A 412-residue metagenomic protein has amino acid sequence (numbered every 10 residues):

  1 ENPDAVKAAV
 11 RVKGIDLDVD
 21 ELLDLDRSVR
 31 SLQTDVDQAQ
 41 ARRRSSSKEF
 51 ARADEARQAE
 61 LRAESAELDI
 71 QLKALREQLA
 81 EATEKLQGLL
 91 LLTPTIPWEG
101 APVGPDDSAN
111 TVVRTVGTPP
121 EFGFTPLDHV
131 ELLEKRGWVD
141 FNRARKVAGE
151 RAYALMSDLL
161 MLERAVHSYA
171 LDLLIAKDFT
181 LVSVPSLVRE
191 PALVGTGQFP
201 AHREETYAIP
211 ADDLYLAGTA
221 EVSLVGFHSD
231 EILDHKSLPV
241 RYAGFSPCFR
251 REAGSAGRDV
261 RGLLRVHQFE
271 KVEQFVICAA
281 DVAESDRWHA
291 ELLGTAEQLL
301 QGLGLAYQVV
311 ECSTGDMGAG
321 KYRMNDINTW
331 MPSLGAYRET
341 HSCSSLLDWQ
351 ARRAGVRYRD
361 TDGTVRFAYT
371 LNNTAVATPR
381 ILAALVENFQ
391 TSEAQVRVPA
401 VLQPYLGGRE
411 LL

Functional and structural regions predicted by a protein language model:
E1-P120, W138: N-terminal alpha-helical targeting/anchoring segments
T115-L412: TRNA-recognition modules of translation machinery and tRNA-sensing kinases, especially anticodon-binding
